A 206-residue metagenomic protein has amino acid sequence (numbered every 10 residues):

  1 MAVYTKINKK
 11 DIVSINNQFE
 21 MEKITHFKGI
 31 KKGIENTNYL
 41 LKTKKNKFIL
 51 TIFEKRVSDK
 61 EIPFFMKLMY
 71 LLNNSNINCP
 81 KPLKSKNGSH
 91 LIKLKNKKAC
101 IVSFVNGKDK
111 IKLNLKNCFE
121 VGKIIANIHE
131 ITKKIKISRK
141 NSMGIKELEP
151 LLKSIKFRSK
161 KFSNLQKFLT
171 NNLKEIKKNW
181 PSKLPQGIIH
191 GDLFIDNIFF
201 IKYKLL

Functional and structural regions predicted by a protein language model:
M1-H26: Juxta-kinase regulatory segment immediately upstream of eukaryotic protein kinase catalytic domains
K10, N74-N76, K146-K174, K178: Asparagine-rich low-complexity intrinsically disordered tracts
Q18-T25, L169-S182: Short Pro/Gly-enriched beta-strand edge/turn motifs at strand-loop
F19-K42: ATP-binding glycine-rich phosphate-binding loop
T25-K28, P80-L83, L206: A short, local hydrophobic-aromatic micro-motif
I34-K42, I49-L50, P82, K174-L206: Active-site acidic catalytic loop and adjacent metal/ATP-binding pocket of ATP-dependent phosphoryl transfer enzymes
T43-K136: ATP-binding pocket architecture of kinase catalytic cores
K112-N164, L184-Q186: A cross-family kinase active-site recognition segment
